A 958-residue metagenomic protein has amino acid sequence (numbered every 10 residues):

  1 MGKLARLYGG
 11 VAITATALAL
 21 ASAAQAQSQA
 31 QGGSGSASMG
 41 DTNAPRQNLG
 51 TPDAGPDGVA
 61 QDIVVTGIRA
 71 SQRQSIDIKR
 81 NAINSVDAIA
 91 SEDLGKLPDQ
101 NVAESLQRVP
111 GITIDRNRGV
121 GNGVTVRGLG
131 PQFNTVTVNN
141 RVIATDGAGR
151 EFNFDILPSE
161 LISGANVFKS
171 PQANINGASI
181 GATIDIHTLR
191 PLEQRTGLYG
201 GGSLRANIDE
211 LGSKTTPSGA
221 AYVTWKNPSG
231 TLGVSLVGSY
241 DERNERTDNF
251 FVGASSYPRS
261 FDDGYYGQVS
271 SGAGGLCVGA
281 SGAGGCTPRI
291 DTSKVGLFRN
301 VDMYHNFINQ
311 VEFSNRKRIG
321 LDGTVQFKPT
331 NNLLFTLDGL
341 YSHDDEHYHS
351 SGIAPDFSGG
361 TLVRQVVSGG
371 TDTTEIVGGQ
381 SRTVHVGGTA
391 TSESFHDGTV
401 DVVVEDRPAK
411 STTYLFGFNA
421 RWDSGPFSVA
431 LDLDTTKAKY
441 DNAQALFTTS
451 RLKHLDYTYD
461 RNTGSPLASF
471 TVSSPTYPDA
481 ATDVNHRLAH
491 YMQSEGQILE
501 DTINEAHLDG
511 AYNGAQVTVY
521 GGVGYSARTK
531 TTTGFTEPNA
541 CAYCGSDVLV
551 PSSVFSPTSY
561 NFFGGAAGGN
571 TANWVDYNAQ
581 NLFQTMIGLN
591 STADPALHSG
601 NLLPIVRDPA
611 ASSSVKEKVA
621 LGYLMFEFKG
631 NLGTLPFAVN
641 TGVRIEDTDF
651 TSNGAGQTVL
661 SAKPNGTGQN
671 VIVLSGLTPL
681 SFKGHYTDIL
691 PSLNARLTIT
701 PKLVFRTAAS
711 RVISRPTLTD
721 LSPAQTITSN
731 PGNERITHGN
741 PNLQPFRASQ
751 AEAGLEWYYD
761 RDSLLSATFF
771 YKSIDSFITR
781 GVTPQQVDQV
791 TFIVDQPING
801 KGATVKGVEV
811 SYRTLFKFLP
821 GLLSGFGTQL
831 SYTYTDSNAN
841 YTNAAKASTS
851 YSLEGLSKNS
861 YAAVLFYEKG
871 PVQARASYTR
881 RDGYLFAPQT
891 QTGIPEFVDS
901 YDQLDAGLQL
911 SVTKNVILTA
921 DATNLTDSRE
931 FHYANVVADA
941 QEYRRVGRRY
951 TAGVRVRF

Functional and structural regions predicted by a protein language model:
V64-L97, G123, P131-N134, R141-I143 (+1 more regions): N-terminal periplasmic "start-of-domain" segments of outer-membrane beta-barrel proteins
I78, A103-V142, K169: Extracytoplasmic beta-strand/coil segments of soluble accessory domains associated with Gram-negative outer-membrane
R141-K169: Short acidic/polar hinge/loop motifs at secondary-structure boundaries that mediate gating or recognition
I175, P191-L198, P228-L232, N332 (+8 more regions): Short loop/turn motifs that connect adjacent beta-strands in outer-membrane beta-barrel proteins
D248-N309, H349-V404, F447-M492, A540-F563 (+7 more regions): Solvent-exposed loop segments that connect transmembrane elements
E405-R407, S411-T413, A611-E617, G684 (+7 more regions): Outer-membrane beta-barrel signature, preferentially recognizing the C-terminal barrel domain of Gram-negative
Y543, R880-A887, Q909-F958: C-terminal beta-signal and adjacent terminal beta-strands/loops of Gram-negative outer-membrane beta-barrel proteins
F770-I774, I778, T783-Q785, V790-P888 (+2 more regions): Gram-negative outer-membrane beta-barrel transporters
